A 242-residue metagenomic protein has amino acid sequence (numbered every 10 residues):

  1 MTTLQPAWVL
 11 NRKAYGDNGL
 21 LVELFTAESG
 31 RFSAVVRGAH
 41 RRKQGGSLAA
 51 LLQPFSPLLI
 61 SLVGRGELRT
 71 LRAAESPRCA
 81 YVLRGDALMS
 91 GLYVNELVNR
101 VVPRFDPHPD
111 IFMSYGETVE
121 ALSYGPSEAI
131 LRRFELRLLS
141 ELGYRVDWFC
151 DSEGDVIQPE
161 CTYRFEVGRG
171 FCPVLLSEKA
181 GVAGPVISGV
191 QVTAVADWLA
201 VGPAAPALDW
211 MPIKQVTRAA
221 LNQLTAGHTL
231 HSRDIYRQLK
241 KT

Functional and structural regions predicted by a protein language model:
M1-L20, F25-T242: Non-catalytic alpha-helical scaffolds and adjoining flexible linkers that form interface surfaces for assembly
